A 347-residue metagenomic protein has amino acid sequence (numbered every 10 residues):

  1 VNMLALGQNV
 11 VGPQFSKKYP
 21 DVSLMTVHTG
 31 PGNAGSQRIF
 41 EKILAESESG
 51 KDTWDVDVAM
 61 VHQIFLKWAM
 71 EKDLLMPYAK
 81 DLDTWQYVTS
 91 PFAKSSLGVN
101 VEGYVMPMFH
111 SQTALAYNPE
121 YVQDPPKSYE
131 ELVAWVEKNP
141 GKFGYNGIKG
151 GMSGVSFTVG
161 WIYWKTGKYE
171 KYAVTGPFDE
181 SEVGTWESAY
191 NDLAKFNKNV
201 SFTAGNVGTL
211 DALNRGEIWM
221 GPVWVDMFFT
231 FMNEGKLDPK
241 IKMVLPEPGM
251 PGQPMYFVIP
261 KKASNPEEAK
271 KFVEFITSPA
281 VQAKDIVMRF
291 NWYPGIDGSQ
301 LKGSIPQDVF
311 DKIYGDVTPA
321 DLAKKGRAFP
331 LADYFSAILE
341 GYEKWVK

Functional and structural regions predicted by a protein language model:
V1-K67: Early extracytoplasmic/lumenal segment of secretory-pathway proteins
V1-N2, V99-M108, Y117-P119, D124 (+4 more regions): Short beta-strand->loop
P20-D21, E46-A59, L74, N139-K142 (+1 more regions): Alpha-to-beta junction loops
E48-V58, M76-A114: A structural signal for short loop-to-beta-strand junctions that line the ligand-binding cleft of periplasmic/secreted
M70-P77, V99-E102, F231-L245: Ligand-binding "clamshell"
Y145, F157-K242: Ligand-binding pocket segment of bilobal, Venus flytrap-like solute-binding proteins
M250-P251, M255-A323: Mature extracytoplasmic/periplasmic domains
G315-K347: Conserved C-terminal helix/tail region of periplasmic/extracytoplasmic solute-binding proteins
